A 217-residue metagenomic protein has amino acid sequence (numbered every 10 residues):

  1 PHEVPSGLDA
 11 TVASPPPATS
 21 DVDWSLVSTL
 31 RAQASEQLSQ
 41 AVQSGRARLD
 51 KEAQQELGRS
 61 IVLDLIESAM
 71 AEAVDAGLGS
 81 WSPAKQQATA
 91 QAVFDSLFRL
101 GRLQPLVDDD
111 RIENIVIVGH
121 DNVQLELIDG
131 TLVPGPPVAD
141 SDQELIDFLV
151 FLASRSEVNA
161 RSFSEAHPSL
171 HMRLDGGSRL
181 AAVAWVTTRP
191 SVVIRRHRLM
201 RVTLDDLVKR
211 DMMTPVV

Functional and structural regions predicted by a protein language model:
P1-S162: N-terminal accessory targeting/assembly segments
V118, N122-V217: P-loop NTP-binding catalytic core
